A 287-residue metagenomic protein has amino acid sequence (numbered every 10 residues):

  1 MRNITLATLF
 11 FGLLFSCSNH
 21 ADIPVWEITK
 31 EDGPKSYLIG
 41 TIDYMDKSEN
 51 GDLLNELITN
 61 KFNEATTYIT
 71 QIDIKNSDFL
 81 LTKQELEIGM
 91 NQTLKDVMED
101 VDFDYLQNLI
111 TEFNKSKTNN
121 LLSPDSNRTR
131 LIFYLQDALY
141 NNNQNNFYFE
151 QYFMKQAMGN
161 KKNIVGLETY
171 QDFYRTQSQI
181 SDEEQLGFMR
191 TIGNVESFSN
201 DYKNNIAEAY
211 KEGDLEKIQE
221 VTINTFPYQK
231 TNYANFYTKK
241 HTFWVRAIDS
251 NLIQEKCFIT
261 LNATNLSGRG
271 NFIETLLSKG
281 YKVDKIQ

Functional and structural regions predicted by a protein language model:
M1-I4: Positively charged n-region of N-terminal signal peptides that target proteins for export
F11-D22: Bacterial Sec-dependent signal peptides at the C-terminal "C-region" and cleavage site
H20-P24, E31-P34: Bacterial Sec-exported substrate-binding components of ABC uptake systems
A21, L54-N55, F149-E150, H241-W244: Amphipathic coiled-coil/heptad-repeat helices and related helical stalk/stem segments that mediate oligomerization
P24-E27, D249: Short, surface-exposed beta-strand/loop micro-motifs that present aromatic residues
T29-Y228, N232: Structured, acidic catalytic/metal-binding patches in enzyme active sites
K230-Q287: A cross-kingdom marker for long, charged
